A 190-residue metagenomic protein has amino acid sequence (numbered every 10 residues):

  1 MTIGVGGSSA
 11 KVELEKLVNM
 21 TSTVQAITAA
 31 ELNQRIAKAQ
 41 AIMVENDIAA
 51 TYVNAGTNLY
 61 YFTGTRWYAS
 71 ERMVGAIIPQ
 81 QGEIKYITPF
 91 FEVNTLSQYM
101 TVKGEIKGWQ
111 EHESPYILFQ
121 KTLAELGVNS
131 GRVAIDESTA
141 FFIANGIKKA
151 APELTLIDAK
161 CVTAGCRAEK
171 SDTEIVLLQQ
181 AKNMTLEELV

Functional and structural regions predicted by a protein language model:
M1-E188: A composition/biophysics-driven feature that prefers long, compositionally simple stretches
